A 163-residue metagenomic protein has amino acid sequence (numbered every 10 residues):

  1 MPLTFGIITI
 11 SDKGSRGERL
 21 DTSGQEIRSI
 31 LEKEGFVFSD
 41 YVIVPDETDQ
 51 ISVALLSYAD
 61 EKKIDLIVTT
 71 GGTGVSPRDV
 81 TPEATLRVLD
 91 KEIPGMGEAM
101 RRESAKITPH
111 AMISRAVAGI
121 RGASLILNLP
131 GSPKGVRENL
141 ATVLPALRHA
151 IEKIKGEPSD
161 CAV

Functional and structural regions predicted by a protein language model:
M1-V163: Non-catalytic beta/alpha edge segments that cap or flank active sites
